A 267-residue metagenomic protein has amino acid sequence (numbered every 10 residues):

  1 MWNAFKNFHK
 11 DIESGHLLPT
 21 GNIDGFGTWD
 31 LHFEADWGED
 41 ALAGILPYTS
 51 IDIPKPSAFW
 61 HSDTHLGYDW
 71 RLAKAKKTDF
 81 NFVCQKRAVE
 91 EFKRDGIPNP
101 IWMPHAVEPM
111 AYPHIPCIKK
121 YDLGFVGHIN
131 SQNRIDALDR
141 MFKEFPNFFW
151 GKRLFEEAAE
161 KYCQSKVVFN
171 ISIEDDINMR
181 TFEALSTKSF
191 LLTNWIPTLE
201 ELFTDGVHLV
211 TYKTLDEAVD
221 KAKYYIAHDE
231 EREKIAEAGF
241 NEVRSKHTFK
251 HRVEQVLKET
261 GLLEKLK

Functional and structural regions predicted by a protein language model:
M1-P56, W60-T211, E254, L263-L266: Nucleotide-sugar donor-binding catalytic core of glycosyltransferases
L31, L202-D205, L215, E231 (+2 more regions): Conserved catalytic or regulatory cores that recognize and/or transform ribose-phosphate-containing ligands
K77, R180, K221, A238-G239: Short, hydrophobic/aromatic alpha-helical segments in well-folded domains
A159-E160, K221, Y225: Small beta-barrel nucleic-acid-binding modules, principally OB-folds
E200-L202, K221, K234: Extended hydrophobic-aromatic, low-complexity segments
L209-L215, Y224-D229: Conserved acidic donor-binding segment of nucleotide-sugar-dependent glycosyltransferases
A227-T260: A charged, aromatic-enriched C-terminal amphipathic alpha-helix characteristic of glycosyltransferases across folds
